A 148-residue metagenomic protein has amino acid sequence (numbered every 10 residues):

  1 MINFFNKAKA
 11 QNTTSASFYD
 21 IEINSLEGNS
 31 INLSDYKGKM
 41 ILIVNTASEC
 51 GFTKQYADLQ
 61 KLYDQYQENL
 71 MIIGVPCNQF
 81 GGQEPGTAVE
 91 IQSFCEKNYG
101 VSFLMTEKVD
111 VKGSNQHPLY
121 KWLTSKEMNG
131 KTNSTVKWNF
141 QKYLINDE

Functional and structural regions predicted by a protein language model:
F5-S34: N-terminal "domain-start" segment that seeds a small globular fold
S25, N45-E49: Amphipathic alpha-helical repeat scaffolds
L26, Y36, N146-E148: Short, ordered coil/turn segments that flank beta-strands lining enzyme active or ligand-binding pockets
K39-M40, S48-E49, T53-N78, C95-Y99: Conserved helix-turn-beta segment immediately C-terminal to the redox Cys motif in thioredoxin-like folds
N45, E68-G86, V101-G113: Thiol-based oxidoreductase modules, predominantly thioredoxin-like and allied folds used for disulfide exchange
D58-K61, G86, E90, S114-P118: Extracytoplasmic/secreted proteins, especially bacterial periplasmic and envelope-associated proteins
C95, G100-E148: Thiol/selenol-based redox catalytic cores and closely related redox-interacting motifs
